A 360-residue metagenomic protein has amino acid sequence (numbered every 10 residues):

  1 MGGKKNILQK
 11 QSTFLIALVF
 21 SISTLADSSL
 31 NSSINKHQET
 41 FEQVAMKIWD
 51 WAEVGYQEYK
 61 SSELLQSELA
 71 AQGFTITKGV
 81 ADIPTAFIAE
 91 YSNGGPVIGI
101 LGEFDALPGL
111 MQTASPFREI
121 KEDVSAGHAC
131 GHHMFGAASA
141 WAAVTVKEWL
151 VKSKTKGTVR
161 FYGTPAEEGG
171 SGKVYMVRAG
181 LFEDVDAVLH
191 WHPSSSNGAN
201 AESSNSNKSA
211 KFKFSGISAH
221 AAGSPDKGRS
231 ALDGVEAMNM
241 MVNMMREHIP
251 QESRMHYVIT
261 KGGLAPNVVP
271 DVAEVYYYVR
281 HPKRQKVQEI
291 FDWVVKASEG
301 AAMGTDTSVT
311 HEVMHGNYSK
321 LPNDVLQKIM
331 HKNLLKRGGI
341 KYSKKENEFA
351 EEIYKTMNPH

Functional and structural regions predicted by a protein language model:
M1-F14: Bacterial N-terminal signal peptides that target proteins for export
S21-S23: N-terminal signal peptide c-region/cleavage motif recognized by signal peptidases
D27-H128, A137-T158: Acidic/His- and Gly-rich active-site-bordering loop/insert found across diverse amide/peptide-bond hydrolases
K36-E39, K60, L64, M134-A137 (+8 more regions): Conserved active-site and cofactor/substrate-binding residues in soluble primary-metabolism enzymes
Q66, A140-K147, V174-R178, K211 (+5 more regions): Predominant activation on well-ordered alpha-helical scaffold segments within soluble catalytic domains
T77, V97-L101, R160-G163, A187-H190 (+3 more regions): Structural recognition of the beta-strand scaffold that forms the well-ordered cores of secreted hydrolase catalytic
R118-G127, H133-M134, K152-P270, R280: Histidine/acidic-residue-rich, glycine-tolerant segments that coordinate divalent metal ions
E236-H360: Metal-dependent amide/peptide-bond hydrolase catalytic core, centered on the "pita-bread" metallohydrolase fold
